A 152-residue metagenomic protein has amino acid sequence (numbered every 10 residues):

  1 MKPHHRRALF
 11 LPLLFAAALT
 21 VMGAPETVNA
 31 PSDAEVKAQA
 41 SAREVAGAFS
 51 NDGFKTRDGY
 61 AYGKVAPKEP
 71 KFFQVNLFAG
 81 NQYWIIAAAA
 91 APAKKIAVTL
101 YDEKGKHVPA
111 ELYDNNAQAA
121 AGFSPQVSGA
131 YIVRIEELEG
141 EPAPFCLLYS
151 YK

Functional and structural regions predicted by a protein language model:
K2-P12: Bacterial N-terminal signal peptides that target proteins for export
F10-T20: Bacterial N-terminal signal peptides
T20-E26: Sec/Tat signal peptide C-region and signal peptidase I cleavage site
E26-F72: Non-catalytic extracellular/lumenal accessory regions of secreted precursors
N29, G59-P144, S150-K152: Acidic, Ser/Thr/Pro-rich low-complexity intrinsically disordered segments
